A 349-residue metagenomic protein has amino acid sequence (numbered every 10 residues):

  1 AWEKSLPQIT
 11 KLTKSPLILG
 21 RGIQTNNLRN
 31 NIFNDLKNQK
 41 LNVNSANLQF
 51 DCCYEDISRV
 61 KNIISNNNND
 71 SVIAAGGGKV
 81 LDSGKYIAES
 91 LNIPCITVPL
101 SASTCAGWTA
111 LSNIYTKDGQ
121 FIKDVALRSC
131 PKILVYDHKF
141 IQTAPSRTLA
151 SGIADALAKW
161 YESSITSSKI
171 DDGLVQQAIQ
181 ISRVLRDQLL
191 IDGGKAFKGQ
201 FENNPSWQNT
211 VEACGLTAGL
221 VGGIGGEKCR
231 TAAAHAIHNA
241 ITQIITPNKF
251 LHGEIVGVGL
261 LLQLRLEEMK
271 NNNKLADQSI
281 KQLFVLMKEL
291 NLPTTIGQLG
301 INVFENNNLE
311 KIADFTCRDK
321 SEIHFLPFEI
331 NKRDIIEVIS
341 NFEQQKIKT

Functional and structural regions predicted by a protein language model:
A1, G20-G22, G77, V98-S101 (+3 more regions): Fold-independent oxyanion-binding glycine-rich loops and adjacent beta-strand/coil segments at enzyme active sites
A1-S71, I296: ATP/NTP phosphate-donor binding region
W2-S5, T25-R29, K79-K85, T104-W108 (+1 more regions): Short glycine/serine/threonine-rich phosphate/pyrophosphate-binding segments that cradle anionic phosphate groups
I64-I87, L91-A102: A short, small-residue-rich loop immediately preceding and capping a beta-strand
E89-I181: A glycine/threonine-rich phosphate-anchoring loop and its flanking beta-alpha core in nucleotide/phosphate-binding
D171-E289: Active-site segments that bind and position negatively charged phosphate/pyrophosphate groups
N273-T349: C-terminal charged capping/lid subdomain of soluble metabolic enzymes
